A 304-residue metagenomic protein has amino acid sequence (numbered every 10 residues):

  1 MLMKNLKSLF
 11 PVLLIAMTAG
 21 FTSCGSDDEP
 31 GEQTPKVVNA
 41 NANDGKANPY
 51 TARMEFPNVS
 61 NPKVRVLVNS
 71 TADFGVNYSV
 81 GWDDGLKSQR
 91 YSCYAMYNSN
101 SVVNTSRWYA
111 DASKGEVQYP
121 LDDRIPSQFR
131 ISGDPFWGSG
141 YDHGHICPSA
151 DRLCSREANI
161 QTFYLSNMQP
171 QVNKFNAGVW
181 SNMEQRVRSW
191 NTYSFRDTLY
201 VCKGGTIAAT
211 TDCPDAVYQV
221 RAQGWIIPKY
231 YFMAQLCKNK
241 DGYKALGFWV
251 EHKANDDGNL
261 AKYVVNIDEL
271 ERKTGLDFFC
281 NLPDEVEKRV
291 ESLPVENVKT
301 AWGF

Functional and structural regions predicted by a protein language model:
M1-F10: Bacterial N-terminal signal peptides that target proteins for export
L9-M17: Sec-dependent N-terminal signal peptides
A19-S23: C-terminal motif of bacterial Sec signal peptides marking the signal peptidase cleavage site
G25-F304: Domain-level detector for secreted/extracellular nuclease and nuclease-toxin modules, and for the ENPP-like C-terminal
